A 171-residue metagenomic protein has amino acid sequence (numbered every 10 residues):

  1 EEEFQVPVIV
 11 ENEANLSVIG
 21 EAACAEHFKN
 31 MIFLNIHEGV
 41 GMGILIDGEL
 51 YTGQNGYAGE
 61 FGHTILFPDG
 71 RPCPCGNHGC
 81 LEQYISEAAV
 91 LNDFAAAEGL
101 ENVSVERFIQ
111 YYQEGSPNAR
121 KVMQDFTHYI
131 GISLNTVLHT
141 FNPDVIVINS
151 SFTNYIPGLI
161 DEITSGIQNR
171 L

Functional and structural regions predicted by a protein language model:
E1-I85: Phosphate-binding/catalytic loop of phosphoryl-transfer enzymes
F4-V6, C24-A25, P68-P72, N77-L171: ATP-binding/phosphotransfer module of carbohydrate and carboxylate kinases, centering on a glycine-rich
